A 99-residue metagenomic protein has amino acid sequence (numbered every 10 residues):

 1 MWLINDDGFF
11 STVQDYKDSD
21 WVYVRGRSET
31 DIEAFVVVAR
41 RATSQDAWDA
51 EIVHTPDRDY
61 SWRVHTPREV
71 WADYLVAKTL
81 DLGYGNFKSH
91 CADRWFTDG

Functional and structural regions predicted by a protein language model:
M1-G99: Structured alpha/beta or helical-core interaction and ligand-binding surfaces enriched in interleaved
